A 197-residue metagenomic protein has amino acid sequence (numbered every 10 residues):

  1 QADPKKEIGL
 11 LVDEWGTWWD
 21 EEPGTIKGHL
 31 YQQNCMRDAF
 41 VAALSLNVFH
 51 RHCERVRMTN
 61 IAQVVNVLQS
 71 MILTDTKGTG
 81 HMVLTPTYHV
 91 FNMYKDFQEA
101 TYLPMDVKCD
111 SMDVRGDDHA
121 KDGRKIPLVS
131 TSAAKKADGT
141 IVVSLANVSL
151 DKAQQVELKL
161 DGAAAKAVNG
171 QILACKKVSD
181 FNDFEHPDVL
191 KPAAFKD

Functional and structural regions predicted by a protein language model:
Q1, A42-L46, Q154-E157: Short alpha-helical segments and helix-capping/turn motifs at coil-helix boundaries
Q1-A2, D197: Accessible peptide chain termini
A2-K5, A163: Short helix-capping segments at alpha-helix termini
E7-T131, A137-T140: Aromatic/acidic polysaccharide-binding cleft in carbohydrate-active enzymes
C109-I126, D138, A146-D197: C-terminal beta-sandwich/jelly-roll accessory domains of carbohydrate-active enzymes
